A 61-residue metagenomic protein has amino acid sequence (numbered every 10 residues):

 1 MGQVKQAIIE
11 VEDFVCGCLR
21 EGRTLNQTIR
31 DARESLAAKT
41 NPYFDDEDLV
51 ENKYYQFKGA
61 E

Functional and structural regions predicted by a protein language model:
M1-L25: N-terminal acidic leader/helix
L25-A60: Short, charge-rich amphipathic interface segments used for partner binding and complex assembly
